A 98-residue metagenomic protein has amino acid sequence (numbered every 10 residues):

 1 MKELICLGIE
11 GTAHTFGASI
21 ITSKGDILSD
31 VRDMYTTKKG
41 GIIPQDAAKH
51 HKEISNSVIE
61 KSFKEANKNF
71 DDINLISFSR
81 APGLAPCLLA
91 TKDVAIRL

Functional and structural regions predicted by a protein language model:
M1-L98: Short acidic/glycine-rich loops and adjacent helix/strand connectors that line catalytic pockets where negatively
